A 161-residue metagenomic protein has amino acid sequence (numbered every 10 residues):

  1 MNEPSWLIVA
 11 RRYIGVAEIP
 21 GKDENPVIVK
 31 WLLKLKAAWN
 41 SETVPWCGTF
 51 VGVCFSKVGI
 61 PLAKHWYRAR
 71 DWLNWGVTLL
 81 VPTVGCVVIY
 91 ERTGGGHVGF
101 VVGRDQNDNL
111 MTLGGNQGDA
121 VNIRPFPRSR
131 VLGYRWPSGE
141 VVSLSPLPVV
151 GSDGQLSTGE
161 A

Functional and structural regions predicted by a protein language model:
M1-I60, V142-A161: N-terminal capping segments
N2-P4, I60-N122: ...with weaker cross-activation on analogous glycine-rich loops/strands in unrelated enzymes
V9, M111, L132-G133: Generic structural signal for residues positioned in beta-strands
P20, N109, N122-I123, L144: Short acidic, gly/pro-rich beta-turn/loop elements at beta-sheet edges and active-site/ligand-binding grooves
K34-W39, W75-L80, P137: Short alpha-helical interface elements
R124-D153: Intrinsically disordered, low-complexity, charged/polar segments
